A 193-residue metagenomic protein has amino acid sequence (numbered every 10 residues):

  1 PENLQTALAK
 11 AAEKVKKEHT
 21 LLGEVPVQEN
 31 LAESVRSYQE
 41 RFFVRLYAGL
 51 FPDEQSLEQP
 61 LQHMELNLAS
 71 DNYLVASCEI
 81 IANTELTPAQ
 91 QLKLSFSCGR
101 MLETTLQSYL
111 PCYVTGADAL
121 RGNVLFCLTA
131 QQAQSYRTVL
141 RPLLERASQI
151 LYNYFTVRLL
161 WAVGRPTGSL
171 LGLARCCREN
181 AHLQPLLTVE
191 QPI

Functional and structural regions predicted by a protein language model:
P1-L4, T188: Output/docking surface of receiver
N3-V139, R165-S169, R178, H182 (+1 more regions): Interdomain helical linkers/hinges and coiled-coil/dimerization scaffolds that transmit conformational signals
T138-F155: Alpha-helical scaffold within the catalytic cores of cyclic-nucleotide enzymes
Y154, L186-E190: Secondary-structure transition/capping motifs at alpha-helix termini and the adjoining loop/turn into the next element
F155, L159-V163: Cyclic-dinucleotide signaling modules
L160, P192-I193: Short acidic (Asp/Glu) and glycine-rich catalytic loops that position anionic groups and cofactors
